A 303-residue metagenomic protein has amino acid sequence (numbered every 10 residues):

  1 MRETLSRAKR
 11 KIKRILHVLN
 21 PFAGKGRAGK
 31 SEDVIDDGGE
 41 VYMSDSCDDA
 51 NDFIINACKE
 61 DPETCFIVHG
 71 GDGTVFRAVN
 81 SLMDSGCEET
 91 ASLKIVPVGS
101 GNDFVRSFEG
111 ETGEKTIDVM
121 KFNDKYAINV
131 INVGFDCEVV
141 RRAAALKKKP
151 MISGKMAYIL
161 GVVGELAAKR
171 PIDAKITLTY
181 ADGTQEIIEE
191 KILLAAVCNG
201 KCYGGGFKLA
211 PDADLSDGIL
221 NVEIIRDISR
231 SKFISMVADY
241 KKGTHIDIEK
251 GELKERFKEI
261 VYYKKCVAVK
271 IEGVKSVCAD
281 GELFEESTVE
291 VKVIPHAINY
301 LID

Functional and structural regions predicted by a protein language model:
M1-H69, F76, N80-C87, Y300: ATP/NTP phosphate-donor binding region
R2, Y180-T184, D214, I224-D303: ATP/nucleoside-binding phosphotransfer catalytic cores, i.e., glycine-rich phosphate-binding loops
L16-F22, R27, S44, D84-V197: Catalytic core of DAGKc-family lipid kinases
T74-A78, D103-F104: Short glycine/serine/threonine-rich phosphate/pyrophosphate-binding segments that cradle anionic phosphate groups
D136, L194-P211, L283: Glycine-rich phosphate/pyrophosphate-binding beta-alpha loops
D136-V139, E186, C202-G206, R230-I234: Short acidic/glycine-rich loop or secondary-structure boundary segments that cap or lie
K148-A157, P211-I234: Gly/Ser/Thr-rich active-site loops/lids in small-molecule metabolic enzymes that frequently grip phosphoryl groups
R170-A174, K191-L193, S216-N221, K265-V267: A generic structural signal for short beta-strands and their flanking turns/coil linkers
